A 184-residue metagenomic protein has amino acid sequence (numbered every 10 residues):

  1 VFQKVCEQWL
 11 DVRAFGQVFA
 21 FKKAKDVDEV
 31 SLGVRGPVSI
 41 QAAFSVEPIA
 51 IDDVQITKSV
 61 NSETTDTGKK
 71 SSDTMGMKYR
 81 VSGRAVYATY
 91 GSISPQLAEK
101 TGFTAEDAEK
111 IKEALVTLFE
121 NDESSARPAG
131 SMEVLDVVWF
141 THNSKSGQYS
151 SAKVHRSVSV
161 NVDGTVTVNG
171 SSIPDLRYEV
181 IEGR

Functional and structural regions predicted by a protein language model:
V1-R184: RNA-binding basic/glycine-rich loop and surface signature characteristic of RAMP-family CRISPR effectors
